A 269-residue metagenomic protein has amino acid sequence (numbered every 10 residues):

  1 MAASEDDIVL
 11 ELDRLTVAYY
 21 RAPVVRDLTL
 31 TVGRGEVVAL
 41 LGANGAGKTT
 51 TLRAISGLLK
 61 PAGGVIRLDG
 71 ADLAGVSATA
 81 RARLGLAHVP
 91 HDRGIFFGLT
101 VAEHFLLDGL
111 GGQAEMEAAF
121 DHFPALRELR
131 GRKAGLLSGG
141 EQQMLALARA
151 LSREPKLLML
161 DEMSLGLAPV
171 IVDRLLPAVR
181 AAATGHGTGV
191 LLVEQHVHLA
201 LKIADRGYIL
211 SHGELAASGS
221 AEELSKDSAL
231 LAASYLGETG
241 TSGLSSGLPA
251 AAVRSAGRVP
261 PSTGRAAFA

Functional and structural regions predicted by a protein language model:
L41-A43: The feature captures the beta-strand-to-loop junction immediately N-terminal to the Walker
S56: Helix-to-loop junction immediately C-terminal to a conserved catalytic motif
K60, D72-R93, M116, E128-G131 (+1 more regions): ABC ATPase NBD coupling module
K133-L137, E141: Conserved ABC ATPase signature
A150-L151: ABC ATPase C-loop
V172-H186: Helical segment within the ABC ATPase nucleotide-binding domain
I209-H212, K226-A269: C-terminal boundary and immediately downstream tail of ABC-type ATPase nucleotide-binding domains
